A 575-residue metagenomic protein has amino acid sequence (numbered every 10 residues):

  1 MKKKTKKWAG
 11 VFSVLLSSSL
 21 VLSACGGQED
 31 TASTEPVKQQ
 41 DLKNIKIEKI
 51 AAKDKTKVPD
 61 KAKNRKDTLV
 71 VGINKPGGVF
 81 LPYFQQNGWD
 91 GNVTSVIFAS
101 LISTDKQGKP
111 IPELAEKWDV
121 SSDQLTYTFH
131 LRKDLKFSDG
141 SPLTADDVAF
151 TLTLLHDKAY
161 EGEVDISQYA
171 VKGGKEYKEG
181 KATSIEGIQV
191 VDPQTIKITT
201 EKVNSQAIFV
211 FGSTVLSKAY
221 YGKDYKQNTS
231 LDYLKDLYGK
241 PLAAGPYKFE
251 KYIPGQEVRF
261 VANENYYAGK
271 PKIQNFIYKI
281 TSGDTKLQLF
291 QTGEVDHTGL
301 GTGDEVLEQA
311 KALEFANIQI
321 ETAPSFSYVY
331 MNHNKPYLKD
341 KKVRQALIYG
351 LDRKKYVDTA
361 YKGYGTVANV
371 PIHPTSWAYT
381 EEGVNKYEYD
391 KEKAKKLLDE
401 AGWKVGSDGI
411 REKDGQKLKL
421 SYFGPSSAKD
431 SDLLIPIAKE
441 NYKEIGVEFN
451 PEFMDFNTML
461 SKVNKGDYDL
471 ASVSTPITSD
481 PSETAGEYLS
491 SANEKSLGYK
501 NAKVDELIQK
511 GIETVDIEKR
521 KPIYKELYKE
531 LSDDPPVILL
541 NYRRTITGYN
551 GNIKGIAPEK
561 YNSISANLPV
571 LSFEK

Functional and structural regions predicted by a protein language model:
D54, G72-S122, L242: N-terminal lobe/hinge region of extracytoplasmic solute-binding protein
K106, N204, G212-P271, N275 (+2 more regions): Gly/Pro-rich hinge or "lid" segments in bacterial periplasmic/extracellular proteins
E116-G162, Y337: Aromatic- and charge-enriched surface segment that lines or borders ligand/interaction sites
S167-D224: Surface-exposed binding/hinge segments that line and control ligand-binding clefts or catalytic entry sites
D232-Y238, A262-Q309, E448-N450, D455: Ligand-site clamp/hinge motif
P254, K404-I477, I517, T545: Ligand/substrate-recognition segments at binding pockets and active sites
K339-E440: Append "and occasionally in soluble cytosolic enzymes with long acidic Gly/Pro-rich linkers
G350-T380, D430-I437, L460-K575: Detector for C-terminal structural segments
